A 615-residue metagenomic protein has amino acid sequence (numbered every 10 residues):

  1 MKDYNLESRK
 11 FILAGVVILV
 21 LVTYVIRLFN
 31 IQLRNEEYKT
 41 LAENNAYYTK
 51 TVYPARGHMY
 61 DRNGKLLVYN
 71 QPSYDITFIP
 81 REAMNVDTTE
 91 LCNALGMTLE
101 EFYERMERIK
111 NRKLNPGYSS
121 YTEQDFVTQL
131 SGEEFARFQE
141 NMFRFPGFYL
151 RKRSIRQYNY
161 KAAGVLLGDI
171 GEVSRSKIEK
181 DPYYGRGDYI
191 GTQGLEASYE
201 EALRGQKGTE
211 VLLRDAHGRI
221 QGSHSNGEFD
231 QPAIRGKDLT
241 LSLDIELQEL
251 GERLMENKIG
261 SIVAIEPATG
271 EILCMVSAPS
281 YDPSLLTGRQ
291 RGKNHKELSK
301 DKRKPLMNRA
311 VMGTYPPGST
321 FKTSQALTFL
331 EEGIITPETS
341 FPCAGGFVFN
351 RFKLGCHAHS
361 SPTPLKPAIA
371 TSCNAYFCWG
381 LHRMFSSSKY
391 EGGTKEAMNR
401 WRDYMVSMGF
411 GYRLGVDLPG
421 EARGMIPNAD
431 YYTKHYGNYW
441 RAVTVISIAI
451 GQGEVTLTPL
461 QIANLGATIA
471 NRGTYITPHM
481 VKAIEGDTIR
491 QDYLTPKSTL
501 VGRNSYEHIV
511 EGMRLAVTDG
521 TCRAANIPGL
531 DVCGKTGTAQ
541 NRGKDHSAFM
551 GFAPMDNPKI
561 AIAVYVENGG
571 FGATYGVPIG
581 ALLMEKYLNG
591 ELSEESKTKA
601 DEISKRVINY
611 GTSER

Functional and structural regions predicted by a protein language model:
M1-Q290, T314, T336, A397-S407 (+5 more regions): Periplasmic/cell-envelope proteins involved in peptidoglycan metabolism and beta-lactam response
V68, D215-I220, S225-E228, A268-T320 (+2 more regions): Beta-lactam-recognizing serine transpeptidase/beta-lactamase-like catalytic domain environment
